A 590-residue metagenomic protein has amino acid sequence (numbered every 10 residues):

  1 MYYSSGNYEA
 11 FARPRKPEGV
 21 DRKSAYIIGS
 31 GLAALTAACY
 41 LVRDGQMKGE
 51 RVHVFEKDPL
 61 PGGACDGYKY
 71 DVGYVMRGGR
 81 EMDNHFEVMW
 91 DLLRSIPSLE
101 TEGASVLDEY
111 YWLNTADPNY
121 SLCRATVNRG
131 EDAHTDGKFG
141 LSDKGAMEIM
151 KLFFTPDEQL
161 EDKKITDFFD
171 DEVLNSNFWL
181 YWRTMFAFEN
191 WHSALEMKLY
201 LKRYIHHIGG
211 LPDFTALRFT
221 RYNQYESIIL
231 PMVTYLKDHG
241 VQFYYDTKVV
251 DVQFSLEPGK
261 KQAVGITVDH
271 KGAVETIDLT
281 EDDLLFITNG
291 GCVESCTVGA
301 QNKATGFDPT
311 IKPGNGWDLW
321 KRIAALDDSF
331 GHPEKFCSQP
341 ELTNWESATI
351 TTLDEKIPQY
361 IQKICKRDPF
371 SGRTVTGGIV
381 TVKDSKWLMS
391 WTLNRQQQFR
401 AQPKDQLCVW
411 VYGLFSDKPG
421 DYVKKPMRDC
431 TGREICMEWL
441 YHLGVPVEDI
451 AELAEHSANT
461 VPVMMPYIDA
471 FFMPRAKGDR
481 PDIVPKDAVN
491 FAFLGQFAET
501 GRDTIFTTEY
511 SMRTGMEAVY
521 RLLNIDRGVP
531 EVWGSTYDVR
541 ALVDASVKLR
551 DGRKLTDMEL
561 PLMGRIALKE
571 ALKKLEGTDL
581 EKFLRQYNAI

Functional and structural regions predicted by a protein language model:
M1-A25, R43-R51, K69, L549-I590: Extreme N-terminal leader/targeting segments of oxidoreductases
M1-Y3, A37, L41, G45-N84 (+7 more regions): Beta1-alpha1 glycine-rich phosphate/pyrophosphate-binding loop at the start of Rossmann-like nucleotide-binding domains
R13, G19-E148: N-terminal glycine-rich phosphate/pyrophosphate-binding loop and immediately adjacent elements
L99-H206, L217-F219: Rossmann-like flavin
G103-Y111, Y245, R527-Y537: Short, glycine/acidic-rich hinge or "gate" loops at secondary-structure transitions that mediate conformational
Y120-S121, D479-P481, A492, F497-F506 (+1 more regions): Glycine- and aromatic-enriched mobile tails/lids
K202-L284, T288-G290, N302-K303, D308-W317: Helical element adjacent to the flavin cofactor pocket in flavoenzyme catalytic cores
I205-T220, D282-L284, N289-T514, Y520-G534: C-terminal segments that line or cap access tunnels to active or ligand-binding sites in enzymes and enzyme-associated
